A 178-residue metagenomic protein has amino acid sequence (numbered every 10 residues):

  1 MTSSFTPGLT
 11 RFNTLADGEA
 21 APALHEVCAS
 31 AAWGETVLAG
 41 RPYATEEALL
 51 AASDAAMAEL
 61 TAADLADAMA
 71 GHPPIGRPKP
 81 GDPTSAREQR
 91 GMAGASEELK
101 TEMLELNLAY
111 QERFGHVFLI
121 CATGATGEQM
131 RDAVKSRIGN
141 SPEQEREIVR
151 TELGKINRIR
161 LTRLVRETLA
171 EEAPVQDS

Functional and structural regions predicted by a protein language model:
M1-Y110, K155-S178: Aromatic-anchored, charged helix-turn/loop surface patch used as a conserved interaction hotspot
G115: Histidine-centered phosphotransfer motif of kinases
F118: Conserved catalytic/binding loops enriched for acidic/polar residues
A122: Small/polar loops that bind or transfer phosphate-bearing groups
A125-Q129: GST superfamily/GST-like fold recognition
R131-R160, L164: C-terminal end-helix/capping segment
